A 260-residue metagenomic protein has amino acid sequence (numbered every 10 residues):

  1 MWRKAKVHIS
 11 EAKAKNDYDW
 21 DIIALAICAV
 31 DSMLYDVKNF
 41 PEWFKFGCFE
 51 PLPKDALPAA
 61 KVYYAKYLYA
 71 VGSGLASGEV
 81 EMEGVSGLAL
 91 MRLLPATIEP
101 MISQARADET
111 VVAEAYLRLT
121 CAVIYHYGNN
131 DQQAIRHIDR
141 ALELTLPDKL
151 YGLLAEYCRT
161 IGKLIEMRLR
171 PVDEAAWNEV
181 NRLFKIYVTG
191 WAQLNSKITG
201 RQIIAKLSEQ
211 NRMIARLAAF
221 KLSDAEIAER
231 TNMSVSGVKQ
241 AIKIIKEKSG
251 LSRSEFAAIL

Functional and structural regions predicted by a protein language model:
M1-S10, A29-G47, V85-P100, H137: Helix-turn-helix repeat elements of alpha-solenoid scaffolds
E11-D19, F49-P58, S103-V112, L146-G152: Short coil/turn linkers that connect adjacent helices within long alpha-helical scaffolds, especially alpha-solenoid
I22-A29, A59-K66, Y116, V123 (+2 more regions): Residue register of alpha-helical TPR repeats
L34, V71-S73, L88, G128: Structural motif corresponding to the intra-repeat A-B loop/turn of tetratricopeptide repeats
V62-V85: A broadly used, surface-exposed interaction patch
M82-E209, A225, S236: Linker/hinge segments immediately adjacent to helix-turn-helix/homeobox DNA-binding domains
N195-K248, A258-L260: Helix-turn-helix DNA-binding segment
